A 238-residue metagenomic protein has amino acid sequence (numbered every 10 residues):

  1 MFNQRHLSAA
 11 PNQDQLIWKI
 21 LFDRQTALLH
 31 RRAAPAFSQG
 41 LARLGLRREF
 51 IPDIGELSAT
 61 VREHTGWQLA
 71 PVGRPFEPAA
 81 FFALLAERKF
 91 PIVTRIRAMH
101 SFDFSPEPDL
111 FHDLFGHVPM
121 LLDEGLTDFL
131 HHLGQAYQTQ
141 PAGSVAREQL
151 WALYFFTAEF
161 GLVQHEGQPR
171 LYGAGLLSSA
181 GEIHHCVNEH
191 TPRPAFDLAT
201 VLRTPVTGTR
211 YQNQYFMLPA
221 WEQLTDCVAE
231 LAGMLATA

Functional and structural regions predicted by a protein language model:
M1-L121, G125, V201-R203, F216-A238: The feature captures two recurrent sequence modes
A98-D226: A contiguous, surface-oriented mixed alpha/beta subdomain in the mid-to-C-terminal portion of proteins that forms
